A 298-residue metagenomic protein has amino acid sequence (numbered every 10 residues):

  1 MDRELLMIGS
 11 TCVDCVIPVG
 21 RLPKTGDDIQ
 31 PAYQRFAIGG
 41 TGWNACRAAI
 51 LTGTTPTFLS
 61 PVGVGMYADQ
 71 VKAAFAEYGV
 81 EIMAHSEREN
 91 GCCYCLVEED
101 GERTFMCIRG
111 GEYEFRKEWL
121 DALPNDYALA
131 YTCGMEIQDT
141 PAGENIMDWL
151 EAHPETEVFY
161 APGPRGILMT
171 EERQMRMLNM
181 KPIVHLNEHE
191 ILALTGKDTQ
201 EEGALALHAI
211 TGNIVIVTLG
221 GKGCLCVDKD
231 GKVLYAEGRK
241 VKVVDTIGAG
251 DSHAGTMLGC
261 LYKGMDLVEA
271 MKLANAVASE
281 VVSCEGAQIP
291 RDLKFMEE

Functional and structural regions predicted by a protein language model:
M1-L5, Q200-E298: Conserved phosphate-binding/catalytic region of the ribokinase-like
M1-P61, A68-Q70, V243: Glycine-rich phosphate/adenosyl-contacting loop at the front of the ribokinase-like
M1-T11, K72-H85, V97-V233, M265: Ribokinase/PfkB-type carbohydrate-kinase core domain
D14, L192, Q288: Nucleotide phosphate-binding site architecture
T55-M83, R88: A glycine-rich beta-to-alpha transition motif near the start of alpha/beta enzyme domains, typified by
L59, M106, Y235-E237: Hydrophobic residues at beta-strand termini and immediately following loops that shape nucleotide-binding pockets
